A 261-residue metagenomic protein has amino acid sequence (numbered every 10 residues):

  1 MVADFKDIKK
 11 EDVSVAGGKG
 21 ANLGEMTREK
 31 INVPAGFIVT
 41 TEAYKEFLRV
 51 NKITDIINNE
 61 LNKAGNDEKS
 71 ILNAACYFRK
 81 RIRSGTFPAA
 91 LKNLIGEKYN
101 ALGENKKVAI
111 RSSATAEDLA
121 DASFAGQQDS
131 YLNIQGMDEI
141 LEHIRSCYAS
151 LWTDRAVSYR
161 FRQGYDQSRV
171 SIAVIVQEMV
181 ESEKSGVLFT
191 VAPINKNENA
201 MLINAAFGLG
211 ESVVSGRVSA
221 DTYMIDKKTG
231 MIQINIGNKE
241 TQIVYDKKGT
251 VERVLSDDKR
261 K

Functional and structural regions predicted by a protein language model:
M1-I175, K184, L255-D258: N-terminal beta-alpha lobe that positions the nucleotide/phosphoryl donor in ATP/NTP-coupled carboxylate activation
A114, E178-V180, F207: Short, flexible loop/turn elements at secondary-structure junctions
D121-A122, V187, V213-S215: Short conserved micro-motifs at the rims of enzyme active sites and ligand-binding pockets
S123-A125, T190, I203: Short, glycine/charged-enriched secondary-structure capping and boundary segments
Y131-Q135, F189-A192, M224-D226: Short beta-strand-to-turn element immediately C-terminal to the catalytic PLP-Schiff-base lysine in fold type I
Q177-V180, T190-P193: Replace "in large, NTP-powered and nucleic-acid-processing enzymes" with "in large, NTP-powered factors and other
A200-K261: Conserved catalytic alpha/beta cores of large enzymes that bind or transform nucleotide phosphates and polynucleotides
